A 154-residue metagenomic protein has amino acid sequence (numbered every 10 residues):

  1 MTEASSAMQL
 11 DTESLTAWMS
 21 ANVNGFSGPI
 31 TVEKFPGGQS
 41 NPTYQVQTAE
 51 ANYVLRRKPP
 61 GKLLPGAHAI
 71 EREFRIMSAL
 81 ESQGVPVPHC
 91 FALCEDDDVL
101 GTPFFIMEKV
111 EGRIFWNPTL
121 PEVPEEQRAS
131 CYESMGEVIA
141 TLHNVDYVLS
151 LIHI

Functional and structural regions predicted by a protein language model:
M1, I152-I154: Accessible peptide chain termini
M1-F26: Juxta-kinase regulatory segment immediately upstream of eukaryotic protein kinase catalytic domains
P29-I152: ATP-binding pocket architecture of kinase catalytic cores
